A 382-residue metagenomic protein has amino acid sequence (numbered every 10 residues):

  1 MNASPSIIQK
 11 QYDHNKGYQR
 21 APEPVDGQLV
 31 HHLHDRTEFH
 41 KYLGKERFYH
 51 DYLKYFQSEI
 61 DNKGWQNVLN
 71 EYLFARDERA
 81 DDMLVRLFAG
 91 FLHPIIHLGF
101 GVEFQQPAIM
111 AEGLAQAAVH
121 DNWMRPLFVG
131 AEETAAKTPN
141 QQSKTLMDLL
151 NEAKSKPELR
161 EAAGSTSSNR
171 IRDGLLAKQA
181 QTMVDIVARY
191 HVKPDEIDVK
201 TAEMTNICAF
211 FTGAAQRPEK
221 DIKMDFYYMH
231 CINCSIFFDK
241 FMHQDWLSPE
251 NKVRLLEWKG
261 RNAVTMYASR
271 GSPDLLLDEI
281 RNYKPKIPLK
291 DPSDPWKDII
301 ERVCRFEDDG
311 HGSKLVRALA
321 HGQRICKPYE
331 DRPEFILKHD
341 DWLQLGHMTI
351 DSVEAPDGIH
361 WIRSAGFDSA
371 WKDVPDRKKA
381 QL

Functional and structural regions predicted by a protein language model:
M1-L382: Mature, well-folded catalytic/scaffold domains that follow N-terminal targeting or propeptide regions
